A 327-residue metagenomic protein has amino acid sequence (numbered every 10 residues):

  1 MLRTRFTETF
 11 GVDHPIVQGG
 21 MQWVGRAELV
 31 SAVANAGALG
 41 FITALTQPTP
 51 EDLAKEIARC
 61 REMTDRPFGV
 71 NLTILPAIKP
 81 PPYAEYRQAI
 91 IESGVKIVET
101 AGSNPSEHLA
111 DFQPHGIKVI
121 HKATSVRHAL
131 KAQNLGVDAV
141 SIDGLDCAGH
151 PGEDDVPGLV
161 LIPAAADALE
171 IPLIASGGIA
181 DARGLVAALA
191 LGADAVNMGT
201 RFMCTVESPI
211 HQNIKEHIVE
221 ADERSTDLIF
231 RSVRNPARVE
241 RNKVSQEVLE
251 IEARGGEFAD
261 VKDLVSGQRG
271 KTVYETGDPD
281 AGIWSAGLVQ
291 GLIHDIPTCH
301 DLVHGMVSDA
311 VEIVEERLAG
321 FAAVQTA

Functional and structural regions predicted by a protein language model:
M1-A168, P172: Active-site entrance/lid segments in N-terminal catalytic domains of soluble metabolic enzymes
M21, G178-I179: Active-site metal-binding loops of divalent metal-dependent hydrolases
G152-I174, A180-A327: Conserved active-site-proximal phosphate/metal-binding subdomains
